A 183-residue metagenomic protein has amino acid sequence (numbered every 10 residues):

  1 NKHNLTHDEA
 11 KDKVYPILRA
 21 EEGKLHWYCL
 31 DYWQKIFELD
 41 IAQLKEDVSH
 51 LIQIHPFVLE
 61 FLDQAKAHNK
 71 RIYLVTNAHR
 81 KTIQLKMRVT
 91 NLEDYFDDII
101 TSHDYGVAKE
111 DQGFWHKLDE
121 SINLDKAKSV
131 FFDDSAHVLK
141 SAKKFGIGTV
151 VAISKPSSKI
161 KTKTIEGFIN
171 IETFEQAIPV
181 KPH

Functional and structural regions predicted by a protein language model:
N1-E60, H68, H79-K81: N-terminal helical cap/lid subdomain that shapes the substrate entry/recognition surface in HAD-like hydrolases
L5-H7, L39-I41, I72, D94 (+2 more regions): Residue-level detector of short coil/turn "hinge" positions at structural boundaries
A20, K45-V48, K70, Y105 (+2 more regions): A general structural-boundary detector
D63, H79-R80, Q84-H183: Asp-based, Mg2+/Mn2+-dependent phosphohydrolase catalytic module
K66-Y73: Short, conserved structural micro-motifs that define repeat-unit consensus positions and nucleotide-binding loops
